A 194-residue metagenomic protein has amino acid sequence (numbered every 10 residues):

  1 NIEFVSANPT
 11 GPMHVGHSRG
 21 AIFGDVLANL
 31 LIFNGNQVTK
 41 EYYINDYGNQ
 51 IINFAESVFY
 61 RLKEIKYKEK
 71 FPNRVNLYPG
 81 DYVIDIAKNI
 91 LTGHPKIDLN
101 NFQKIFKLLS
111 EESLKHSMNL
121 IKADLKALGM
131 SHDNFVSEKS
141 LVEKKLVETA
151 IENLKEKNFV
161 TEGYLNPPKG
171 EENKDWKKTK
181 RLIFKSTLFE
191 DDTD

Functional and structural regions predicted by a protein language model:
N1-D194: NTP-dependent nucleotidyl-transfer catalytic core
